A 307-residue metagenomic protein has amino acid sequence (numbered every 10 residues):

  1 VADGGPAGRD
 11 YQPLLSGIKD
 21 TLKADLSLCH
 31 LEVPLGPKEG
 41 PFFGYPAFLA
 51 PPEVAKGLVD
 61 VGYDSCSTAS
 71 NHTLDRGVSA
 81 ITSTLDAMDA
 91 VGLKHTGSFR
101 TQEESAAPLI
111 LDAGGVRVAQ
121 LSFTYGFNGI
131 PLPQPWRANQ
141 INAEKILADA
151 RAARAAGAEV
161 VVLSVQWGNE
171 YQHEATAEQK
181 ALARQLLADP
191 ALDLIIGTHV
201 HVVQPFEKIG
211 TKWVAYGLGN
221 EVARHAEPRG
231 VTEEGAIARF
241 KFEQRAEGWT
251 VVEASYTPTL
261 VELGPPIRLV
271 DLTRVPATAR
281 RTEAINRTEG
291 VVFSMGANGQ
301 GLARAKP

Functional and structural regions predicted by a protein language model:
V1-P307: Acidic, metal/ion-coordinating pockets
